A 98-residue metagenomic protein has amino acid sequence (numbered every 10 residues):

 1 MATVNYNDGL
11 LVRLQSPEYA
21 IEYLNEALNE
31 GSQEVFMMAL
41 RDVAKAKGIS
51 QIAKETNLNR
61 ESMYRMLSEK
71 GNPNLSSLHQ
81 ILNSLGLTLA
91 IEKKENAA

Functional and structural regions predicted by a protein language model:
M1-A39: N-terminal flexible/basic segments that precede or flank functional cores
T3-V4, V43-A46, A90-A98: Short, charged recognition helix plus adjacent turn of helix-turn-helix-like nucleic-acid-binding domains
L40, I49, L78: Generic structural marker for isolated residues within well-ordered, non-membrane alpha-helices of soluble domains
K45-Y64: Short alpha-helical DNA-recognition segment
N57, S76, A97-A98: Long, contiguous binding/interaction regions
L67: DNA major-groove recognition helix of helix-turn-helix
K70-G71: The DNA-recognition helices of helix-turn-helix-type DNA-binding domains
N74-E92: DNA major-groove recognition helix of helix-turn-helix/homeodomain DNA-binding modules
